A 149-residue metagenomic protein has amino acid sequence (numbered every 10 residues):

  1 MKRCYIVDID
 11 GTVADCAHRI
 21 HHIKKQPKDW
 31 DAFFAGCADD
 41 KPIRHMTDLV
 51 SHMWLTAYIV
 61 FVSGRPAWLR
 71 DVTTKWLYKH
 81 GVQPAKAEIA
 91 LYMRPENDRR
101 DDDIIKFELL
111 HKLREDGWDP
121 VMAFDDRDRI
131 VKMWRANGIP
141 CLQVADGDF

Functional and structural regions predicted by a protein language model:
M1-R100: Alpha-helical substrate-recognition element adjacent to the catalytic core
C4, W68-F149: C-terminal cap/substrate-recognition subdomain and adjoining C-terminal extension of metal-dependent phosphatase-like
